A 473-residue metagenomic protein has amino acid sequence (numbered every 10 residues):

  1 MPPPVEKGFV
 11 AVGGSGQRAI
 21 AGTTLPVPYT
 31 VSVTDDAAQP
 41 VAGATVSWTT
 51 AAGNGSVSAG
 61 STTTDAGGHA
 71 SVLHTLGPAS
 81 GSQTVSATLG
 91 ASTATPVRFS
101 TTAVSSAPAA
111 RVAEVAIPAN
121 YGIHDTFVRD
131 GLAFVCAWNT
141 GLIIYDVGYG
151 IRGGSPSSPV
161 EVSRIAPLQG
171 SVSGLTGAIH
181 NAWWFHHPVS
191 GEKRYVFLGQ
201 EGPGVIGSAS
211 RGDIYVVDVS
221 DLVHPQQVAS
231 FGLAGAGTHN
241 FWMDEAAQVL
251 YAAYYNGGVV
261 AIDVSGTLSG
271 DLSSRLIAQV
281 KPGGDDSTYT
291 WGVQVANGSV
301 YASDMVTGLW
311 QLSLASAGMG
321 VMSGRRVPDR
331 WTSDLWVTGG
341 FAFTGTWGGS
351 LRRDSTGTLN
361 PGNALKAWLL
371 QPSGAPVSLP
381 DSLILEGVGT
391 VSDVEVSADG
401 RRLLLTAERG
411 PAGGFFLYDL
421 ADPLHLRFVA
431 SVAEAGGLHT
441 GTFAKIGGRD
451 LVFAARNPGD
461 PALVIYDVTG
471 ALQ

Functional and structural regions predicted by a protein language model:
M1-S106: The feature marks long extracellular or luminal low-complexity segments
V104-Q473: Feature marking well-ordered beta-strand scaffolds used for ligand recognition
